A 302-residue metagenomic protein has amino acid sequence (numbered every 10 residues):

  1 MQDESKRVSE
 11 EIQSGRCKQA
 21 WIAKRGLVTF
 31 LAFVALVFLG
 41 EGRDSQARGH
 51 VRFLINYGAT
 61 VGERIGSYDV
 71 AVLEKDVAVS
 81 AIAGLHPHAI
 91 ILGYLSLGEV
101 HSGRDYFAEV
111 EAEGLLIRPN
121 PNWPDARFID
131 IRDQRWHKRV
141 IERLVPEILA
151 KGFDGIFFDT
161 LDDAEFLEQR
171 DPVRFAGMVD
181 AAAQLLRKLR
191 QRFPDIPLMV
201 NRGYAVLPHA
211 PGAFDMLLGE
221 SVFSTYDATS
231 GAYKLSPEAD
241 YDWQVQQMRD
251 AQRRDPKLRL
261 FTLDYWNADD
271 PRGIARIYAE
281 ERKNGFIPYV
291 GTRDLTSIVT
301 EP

Functional and structural regions predicted by a protein language model:
M1-I22: N-terminal secretory signal peptides that target proteins for export/translocation
V8, G42-S45: Basic/polar N-terminal segments that are highly enriched at the extreme N-terminus, encompassing both cleavable
V8, Q19, F33-A35, Y278: Exposed boundary/loop context
G15, G26, G40-G42: Residue-identity detector for glycine
R25-G26, I90: Hydrophobic alpha-helical segments, especially transmembrane helices and their immediate juxtamembrane helical caps
V28-F38: Bacterial N-terminal signal peptides
V37-G40, G98: Charged, amphipathic alpha-helical interaction segments
S45-P302: Glycan-processing catalytic domains of CAZymes
